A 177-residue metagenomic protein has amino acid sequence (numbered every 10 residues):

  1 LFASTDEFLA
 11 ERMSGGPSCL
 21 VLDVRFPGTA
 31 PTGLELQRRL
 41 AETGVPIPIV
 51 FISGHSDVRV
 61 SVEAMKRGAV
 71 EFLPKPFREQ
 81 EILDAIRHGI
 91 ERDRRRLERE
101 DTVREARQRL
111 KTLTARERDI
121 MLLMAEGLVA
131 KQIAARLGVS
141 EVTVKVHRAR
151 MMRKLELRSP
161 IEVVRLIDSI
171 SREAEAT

Functional and structural regions predicted by a protein language model:
L1-C19: Acidic, metal-coordinating helix/loop segments flanking the phosphotransfer/catalytic sites of two-component signaling
D6-A10, T29-P46, E63: Short amphipathic alpha-helix used as the core "switch/output" element in two-component signaling
R25-P27: The short loop immediately C-terminal to the conserved phospho-acceptor aspartate in CheY-like receiver
D57-R59, L73, F77-I86, Q132 (+1 more regions): C-terminal output helix
R104-V142: Helix-turn-helix DNA-binding segment
M152-T177: Basic, Lys/Arg-enriched C-terminal extension of HTH/homeodomain DNA-binding domains
